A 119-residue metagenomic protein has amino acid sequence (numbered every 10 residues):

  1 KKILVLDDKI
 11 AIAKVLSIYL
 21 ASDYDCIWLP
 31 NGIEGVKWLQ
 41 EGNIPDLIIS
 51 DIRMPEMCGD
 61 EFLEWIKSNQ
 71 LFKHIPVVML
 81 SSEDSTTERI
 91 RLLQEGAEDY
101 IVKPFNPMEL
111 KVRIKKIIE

Functional and structural regions predicted by a protein language model:
I10-W28: Two-component/phosphorelay signaling modules centered on CheY-like receiver
A13, P55-E56, E64, K73 (+2 more regions): The feature encodes the CheY-like receiver
P30-L47: Acidic, metal-coordinating helix/loop segments flanking the phosphotransfer/catalytic sites of two-component signaling
M54, L92: Receiver (REC) domain active-site loop signature in two-component systems and cognate sites in sensor histidine kinases
F105-I114: C-terminal output helix
